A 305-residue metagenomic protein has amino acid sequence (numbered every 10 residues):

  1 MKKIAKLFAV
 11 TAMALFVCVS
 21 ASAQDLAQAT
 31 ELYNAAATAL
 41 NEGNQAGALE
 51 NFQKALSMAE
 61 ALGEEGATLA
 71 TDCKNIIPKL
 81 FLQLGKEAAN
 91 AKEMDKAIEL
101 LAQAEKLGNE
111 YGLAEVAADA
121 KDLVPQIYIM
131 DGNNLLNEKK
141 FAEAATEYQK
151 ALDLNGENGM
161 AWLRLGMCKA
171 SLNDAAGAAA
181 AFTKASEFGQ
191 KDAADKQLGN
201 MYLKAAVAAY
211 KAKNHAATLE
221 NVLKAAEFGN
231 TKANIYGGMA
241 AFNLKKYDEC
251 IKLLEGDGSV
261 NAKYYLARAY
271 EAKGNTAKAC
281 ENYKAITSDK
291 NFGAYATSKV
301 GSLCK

Functional and structural regions predicted by a protein language model:
K2-I4, S20-K86, N90-A91, Y111 (+2 more regions): N-terminal leader/linker segments that initiate helical-solenoid repeat arrays
N41, K79, Q83, E87-N90 (+9 more regions): Register position in tetratricopeptide repeats
S57, E64, K106, T146 (+5 more regions): Conserved structural position within tetratricopeptide repeats
E60, N109, G156, Q190 (+2 more regions): Short coil turns that delineate tetratricopeptide repeat
T68-D72, I76, Q83, V116 (+9 more regions): Canonical tetratricopeptide repeat
K204-A216, E220, V260, Y265-R268 (+1 more regions): Terminal, low-structured helical/coil segments at or just beyond the last alpha-helical repeat
